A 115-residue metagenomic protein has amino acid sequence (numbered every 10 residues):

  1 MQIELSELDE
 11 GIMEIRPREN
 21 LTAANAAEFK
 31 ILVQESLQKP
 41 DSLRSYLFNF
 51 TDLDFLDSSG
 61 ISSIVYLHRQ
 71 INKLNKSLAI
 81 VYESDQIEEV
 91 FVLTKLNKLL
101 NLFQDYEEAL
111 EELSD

Functional and structural regions predicted by a protein language model:
I3-I31, F50: STAS-typified acidic loop motif
A23-L99: Amphipathic alpha-helical interaction surfaces in cytosolic regulatory modules
A26, Y106-E107: Residues at or immediately preceding the N-termini of alpha-helices
D85, E107-E108: Acidic phosphotransfer microenvironment of two-component signaling modules
N101-D105: Short acidic-hydrophobic, aromatic-tinged amphipathic segments that line or gate anion-handling sites
S114-D115: A short, charged, amphipathic alpha-helix used as a generic interaction element across diverse proteins
